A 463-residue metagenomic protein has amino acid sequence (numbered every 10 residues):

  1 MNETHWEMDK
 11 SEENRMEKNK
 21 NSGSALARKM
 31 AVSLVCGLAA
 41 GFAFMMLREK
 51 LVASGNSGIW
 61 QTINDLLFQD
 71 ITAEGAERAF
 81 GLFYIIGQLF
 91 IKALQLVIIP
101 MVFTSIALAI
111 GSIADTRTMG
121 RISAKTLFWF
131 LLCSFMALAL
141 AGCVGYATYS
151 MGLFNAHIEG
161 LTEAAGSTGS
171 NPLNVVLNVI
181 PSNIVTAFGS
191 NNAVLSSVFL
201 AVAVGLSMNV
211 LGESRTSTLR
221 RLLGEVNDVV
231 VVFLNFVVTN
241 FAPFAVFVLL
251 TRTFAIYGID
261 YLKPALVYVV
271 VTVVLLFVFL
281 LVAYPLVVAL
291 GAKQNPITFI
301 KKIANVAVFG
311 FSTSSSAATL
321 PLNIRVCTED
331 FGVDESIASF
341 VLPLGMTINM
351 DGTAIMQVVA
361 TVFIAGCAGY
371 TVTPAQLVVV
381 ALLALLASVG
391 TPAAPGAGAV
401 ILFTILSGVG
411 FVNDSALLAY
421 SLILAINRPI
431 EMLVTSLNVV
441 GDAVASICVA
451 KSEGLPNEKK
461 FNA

Functional and structural regions predicted by a protein language model:
W6, V359-A463: Transmembrane alpha-helical segments and their short flanking loops that form helix-hairpins/helix-helix interfaces
K18-L34, L38-A43, A79, I91-I98 (+3 more regions): Signature of multi-pass transmembrane helix bundles
A79-L82, G120, I259-V267, K293-A304 (+2 more regions): Membrane-water interface of transmembrane alpha-helices in multipass transporters/channels
G81-K92, R121, T186, R221-F236 (+5 more regions): Short amphipathic alpha-helical coupling elements at transmembrane boundaries
A93, L131-F135, A139, V273-V278 (+4 more regions): Hydrophobic transmembrane alpha-helical segments of multi-pass transport and channel proteins
I98-V102, A242, S315-N323, A354-V359 (+2 more regions): Transmembrane helix boundary and interhelical junction motifs in multipass membrane proteins
K125-A137, L266-A283, I300-F309, V378-T391 (+1 more regions): Small-residue-enriched core segments of transmembrane alpha-helices in multipass membrane transport and channel
N305-S388, S446, E458-K459, A463: Helix-loop-helix junctions within the multi-pass membrane cores of secondary transporters/permeases
